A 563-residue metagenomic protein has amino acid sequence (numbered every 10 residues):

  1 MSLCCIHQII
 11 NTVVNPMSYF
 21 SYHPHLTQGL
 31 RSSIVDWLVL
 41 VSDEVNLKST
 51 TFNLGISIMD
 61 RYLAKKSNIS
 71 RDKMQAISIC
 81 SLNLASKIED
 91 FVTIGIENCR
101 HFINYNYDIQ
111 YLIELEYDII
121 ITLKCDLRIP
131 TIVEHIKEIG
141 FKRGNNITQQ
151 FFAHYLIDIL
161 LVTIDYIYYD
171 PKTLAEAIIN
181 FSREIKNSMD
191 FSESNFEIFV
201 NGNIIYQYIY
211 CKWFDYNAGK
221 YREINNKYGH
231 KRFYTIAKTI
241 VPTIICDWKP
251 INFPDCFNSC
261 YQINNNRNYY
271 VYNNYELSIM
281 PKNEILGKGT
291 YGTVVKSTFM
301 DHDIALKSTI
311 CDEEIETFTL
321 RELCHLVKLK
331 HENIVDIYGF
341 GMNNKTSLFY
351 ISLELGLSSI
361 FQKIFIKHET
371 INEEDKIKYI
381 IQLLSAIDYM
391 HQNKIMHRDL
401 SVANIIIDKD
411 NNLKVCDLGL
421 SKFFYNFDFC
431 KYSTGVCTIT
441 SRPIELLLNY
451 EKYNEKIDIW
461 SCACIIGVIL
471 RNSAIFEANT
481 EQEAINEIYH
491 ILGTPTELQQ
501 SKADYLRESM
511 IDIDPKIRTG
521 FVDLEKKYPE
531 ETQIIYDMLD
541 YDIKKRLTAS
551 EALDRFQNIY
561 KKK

Functional and structural regions predicted by a protein language model:
M1-N266, R398, D542: Acidic, serine/threonine-rich low-complexity regulatory regions at protein termini of eukaryotic cell-cycle
T293-I310: Glycine-rich ATP phosphate-binding loop
K330-G339: Conserved HxN/HPN-centered segment at the entrance to the catalytic loop of eukaryotic protein kinase-like domains
T346-S359: Conserved short submotifs of the Hanks-type protein kinase catalytic core that shape the nucleotide-binding pocket
Y379-I380: Activation segment signature within eukaryotic-like protein kinase domains
H391-D408: Catalytic-loop of the protein kinase fold
T494-D537: C-terminal lobe substrate-recognition/regulatory segment of protein kinase catalytic domains
